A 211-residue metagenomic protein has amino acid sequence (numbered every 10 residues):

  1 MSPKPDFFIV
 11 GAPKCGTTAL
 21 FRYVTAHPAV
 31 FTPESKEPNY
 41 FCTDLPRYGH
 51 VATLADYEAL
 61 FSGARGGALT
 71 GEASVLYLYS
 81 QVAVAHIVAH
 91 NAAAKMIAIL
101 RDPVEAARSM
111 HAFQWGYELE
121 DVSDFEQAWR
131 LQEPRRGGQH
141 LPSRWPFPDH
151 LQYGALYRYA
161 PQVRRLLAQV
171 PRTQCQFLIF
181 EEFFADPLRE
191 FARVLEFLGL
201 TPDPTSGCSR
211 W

Functional and structural regions predicted by a protein language model:
M1-F8, T25, Q152-Y153, Y159 (+2 more regions): PAPS-dependent sulfotransferases, especially Golgi type II membrane carbohydrate sulfotransferases
M1-Y79, H86-I99, P103-P148, V170: PAPS-dependent sulfotransferase catalytic core
K14, V51, Y153-Y157, F184: Short, solvent-exposed loop/helix junctions and linker helices that flank or host conserved functional motifs
S35, R164-W211: The conserved 3'-phosphoadenosine-5'-phosphosulfate
D44-P46, P148-L156, I179-E181: Active-site rim elements
Y57-L60, A83, Y159-V163, E190: Alpha-helical packing segments of well-folded alpha/beta enzyme cores
V75-Y79, A155, E182-D186: Acidic, metal-coordinating catalytic cores used for nucleic-acid/nucleotide bond scission and strand-transfer chemistry
A128-R130, Y157-R164: Glycine/proline-rich, positively charged, aromatic-decorated active-site loop/lid region on the catalytic face
